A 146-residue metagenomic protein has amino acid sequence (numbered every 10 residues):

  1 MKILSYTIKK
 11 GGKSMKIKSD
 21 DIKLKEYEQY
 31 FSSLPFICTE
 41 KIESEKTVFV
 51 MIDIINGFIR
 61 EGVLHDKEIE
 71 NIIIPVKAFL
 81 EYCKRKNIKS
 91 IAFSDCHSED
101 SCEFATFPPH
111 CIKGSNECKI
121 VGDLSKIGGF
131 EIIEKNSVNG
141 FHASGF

Functional and structural regions predicted by a protein language model:
Y6-I132: Active-site acidic carboxylates
K135-F146: Alpha-helical scaffold elements lining the catalytic groove of polysaccharide deacetylases
